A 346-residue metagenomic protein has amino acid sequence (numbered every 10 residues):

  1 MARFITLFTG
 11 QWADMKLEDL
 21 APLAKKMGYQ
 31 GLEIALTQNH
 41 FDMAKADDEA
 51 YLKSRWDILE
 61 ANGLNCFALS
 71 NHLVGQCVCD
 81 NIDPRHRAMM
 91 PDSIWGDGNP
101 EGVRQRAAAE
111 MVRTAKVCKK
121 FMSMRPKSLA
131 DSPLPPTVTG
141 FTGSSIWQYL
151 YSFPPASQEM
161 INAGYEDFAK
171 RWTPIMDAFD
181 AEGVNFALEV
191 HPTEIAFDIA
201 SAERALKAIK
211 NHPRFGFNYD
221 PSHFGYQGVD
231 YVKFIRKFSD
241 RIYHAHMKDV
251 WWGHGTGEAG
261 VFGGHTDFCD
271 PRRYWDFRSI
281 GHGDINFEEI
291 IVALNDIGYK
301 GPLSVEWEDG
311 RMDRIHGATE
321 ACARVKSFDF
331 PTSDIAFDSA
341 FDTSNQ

Functional and structural regions predicted by a protein language model:
M1-M15: Boundary/entry segment of secreted carbohydrate-active catalytic domains
F4, K25, G31-L32, Q38 (+4 more regions): Acidic/histidine-rich catalytic cores of soluble enzymes
W12-D14, S304-R314: A short, acidic, flexible beta-alpha connecting loop/helix-capping segment that sits on the rim of active
D14, E18-D19, L23, A61 (+2 more regions): Active-site acidic/histidine proton-transfer and metal-coordination neighborhood in alpha/beta enzyme cores
E33, A68-S70, K127, T139 (+2 more regions): Conserved beta-strand positions in the central sheet of alpha/beta enzyme cores
A35-W56, E60, T142: Glycine-rich, proline-tolerant flexible connector loops at the mouths of alpha/beta enzymes
H40-F41, G75-C77, S145-I146, P192-A196 (+2 more regions): Short, small-residue-enriched loops and turns at beta-alpha junctions that line or gate enzyme active sites
R314-D334: C-terminal helical cap(s) of enzyme catalytic domains, especially alpha/beta-barrels
